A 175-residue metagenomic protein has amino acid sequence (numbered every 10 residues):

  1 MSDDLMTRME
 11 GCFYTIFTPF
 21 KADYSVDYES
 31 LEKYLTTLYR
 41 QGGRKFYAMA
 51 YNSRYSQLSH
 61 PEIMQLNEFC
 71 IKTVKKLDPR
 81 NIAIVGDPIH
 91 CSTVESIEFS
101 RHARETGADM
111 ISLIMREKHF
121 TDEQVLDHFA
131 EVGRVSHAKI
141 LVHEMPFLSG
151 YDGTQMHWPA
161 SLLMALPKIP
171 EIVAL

Functional and structural regions predicted by a protein language model:
S2-W158, L163: Active-site beta->alpha loop and helix N-cap motifs at the rims of alpha/beta catalytic domains
P159-L175: Active-site/ligand-binding-proximal alpha/beta "capping" segment
